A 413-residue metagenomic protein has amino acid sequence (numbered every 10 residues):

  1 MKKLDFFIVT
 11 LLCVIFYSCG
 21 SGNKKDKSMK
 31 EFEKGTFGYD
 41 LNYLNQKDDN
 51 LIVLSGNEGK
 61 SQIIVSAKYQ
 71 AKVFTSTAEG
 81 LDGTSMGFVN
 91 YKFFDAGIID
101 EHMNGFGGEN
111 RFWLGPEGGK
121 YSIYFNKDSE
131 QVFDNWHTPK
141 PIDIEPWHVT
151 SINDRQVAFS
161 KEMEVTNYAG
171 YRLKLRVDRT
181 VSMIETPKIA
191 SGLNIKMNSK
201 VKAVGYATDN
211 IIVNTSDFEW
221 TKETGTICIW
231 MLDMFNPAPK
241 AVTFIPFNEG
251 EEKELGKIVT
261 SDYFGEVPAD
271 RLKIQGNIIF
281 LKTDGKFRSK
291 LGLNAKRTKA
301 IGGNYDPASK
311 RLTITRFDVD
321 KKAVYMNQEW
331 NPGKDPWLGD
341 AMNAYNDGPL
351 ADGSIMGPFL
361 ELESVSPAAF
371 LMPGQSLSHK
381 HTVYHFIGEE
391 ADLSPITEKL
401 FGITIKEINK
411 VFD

Functional and structural regions predicted by a protein language model:
M1-F7: Bacterial N-terminal signal peptides that target proteins for export
I15-S18: C-terminal motif of bacterial Sec signal peptides marking the signal peptidase cleavage site
G20-A207, I211, T215-T221, G225-D413: Surface-exposed acidic/polar loop and edge beta-strand patches at domain peripheries
